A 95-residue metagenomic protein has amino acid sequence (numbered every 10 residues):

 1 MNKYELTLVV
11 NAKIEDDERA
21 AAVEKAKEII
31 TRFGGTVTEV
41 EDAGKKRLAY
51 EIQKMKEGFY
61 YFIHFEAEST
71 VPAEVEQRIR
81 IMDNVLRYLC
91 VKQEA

Functional and structural regions predicted by a protein language model:
N2-A95: Structured, basic alpha/beta domains of bacterial-type, RNA-associated proteins
